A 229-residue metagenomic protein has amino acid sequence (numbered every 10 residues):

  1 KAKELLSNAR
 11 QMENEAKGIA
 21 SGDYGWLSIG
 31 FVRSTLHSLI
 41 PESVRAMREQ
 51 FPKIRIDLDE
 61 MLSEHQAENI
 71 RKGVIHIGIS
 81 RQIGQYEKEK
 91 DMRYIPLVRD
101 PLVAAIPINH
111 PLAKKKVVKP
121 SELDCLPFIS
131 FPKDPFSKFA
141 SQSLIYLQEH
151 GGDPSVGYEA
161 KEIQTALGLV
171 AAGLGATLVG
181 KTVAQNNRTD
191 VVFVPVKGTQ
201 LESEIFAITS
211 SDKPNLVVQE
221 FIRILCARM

Functional and structural regions predicted by a protein language model:
K1-G18, Y24, S80, V103: Alpha-helical "hinge/linker" immediately C-terminal to small N-terminal DNA-binding modules
Y24-E87, A160: Central regulatory/effector-binding core of bacterial HTH transcription factors
L39, V192-M229: A late-sequence structural motif
S43-P52, F139-D153: Ligand-binding cleft/hinge of the Venus flytrap
Q50, M61-L126, V183-A184: Acidic, Gly/Pro-rich loop/turn segments at junctions of secondary structure
R81-E89, A140-Q142, E149, I163-V191: A ligand-binding cleft/hinge motif common to bilobed small-molecule-binding domains
M92-V103, L178-T182, T189-E204: Short beta-strand->loop
P127-H150, N215-I222: Secondary-structure junction motif
